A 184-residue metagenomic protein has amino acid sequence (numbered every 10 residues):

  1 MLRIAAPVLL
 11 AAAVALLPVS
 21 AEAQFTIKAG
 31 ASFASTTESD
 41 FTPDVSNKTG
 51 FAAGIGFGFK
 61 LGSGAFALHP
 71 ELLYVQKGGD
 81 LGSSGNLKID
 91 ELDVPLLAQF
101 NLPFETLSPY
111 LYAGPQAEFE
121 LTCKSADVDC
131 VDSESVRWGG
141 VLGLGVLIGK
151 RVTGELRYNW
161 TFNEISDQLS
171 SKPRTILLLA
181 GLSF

Functional and structural regions predicted by a protein language model:
L17-A23: Sec/Tat signal peptide C-region and signal peptidase I cleavage site
A23-F25, N47-F51, K88-V94, E134-G140 (+1 more regions): Residues that define the transmembrane beta-barrel architecture of outer-membrane proteins
F25, G64-L68, T106-L107, V146 (+1 more regions): Repeated loop/turn-to-beta-strand initiation elements of outer-membrane beta-barrel proteins
A31-T37, F59, Y74-G78, L102 (+3 more regions): Transmembrane beta-strands of outer-membrane beta-barrel pores
F33-A53, S133-S135: Surface-exposed strand-loop-strand hairpins of Gram-negative outer-membrane beta-barrel proteins
T37-D44, D80-N86, T122-C130, I165-K172: Outer-membrane beta-barrel translocator domains and adjoining extracellular loop/strand segments of Gram-negative
A53-I55, L72, V94-A98, L111 (+3 more regions): Membrane-embedded beta-strands of outer-membrane beta-barrel proteins, especially the hydrophobic/small aromatic
V146, K172-F184: Outer-membrane beta-barrel "beta-signal"
